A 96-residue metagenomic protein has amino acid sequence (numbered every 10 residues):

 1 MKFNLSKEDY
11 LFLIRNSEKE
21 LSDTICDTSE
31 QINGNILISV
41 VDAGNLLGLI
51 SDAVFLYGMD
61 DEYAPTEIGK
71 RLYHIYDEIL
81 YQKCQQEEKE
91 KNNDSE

Functional and structural regions predicted by a protein language model:
K2-V41: N-terminal acidic leader/helix
Y10, Y76-K83, E87: Long amphipathic alpha-helical segments
E20-S22, E30, F55, E67 (+1 more regions): General N-terminal targeting signals
I32-L80: Acidic, low-complexity, intrinsically disordered interaction modules
Q86-E96: Short acidic DE-rich linear segments
